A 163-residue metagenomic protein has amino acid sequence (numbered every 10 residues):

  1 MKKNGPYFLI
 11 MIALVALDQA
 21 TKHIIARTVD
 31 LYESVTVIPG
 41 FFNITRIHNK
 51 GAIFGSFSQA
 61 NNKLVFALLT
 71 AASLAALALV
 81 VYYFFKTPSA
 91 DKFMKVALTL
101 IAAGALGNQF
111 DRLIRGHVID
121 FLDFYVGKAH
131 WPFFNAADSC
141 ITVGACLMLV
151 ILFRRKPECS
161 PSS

Functional and structural regions predicted by a protein language model:
M1-S163: Alpha-helical transmembrane bundles and membrane-interface segments of multipass inner-membrane proteins
